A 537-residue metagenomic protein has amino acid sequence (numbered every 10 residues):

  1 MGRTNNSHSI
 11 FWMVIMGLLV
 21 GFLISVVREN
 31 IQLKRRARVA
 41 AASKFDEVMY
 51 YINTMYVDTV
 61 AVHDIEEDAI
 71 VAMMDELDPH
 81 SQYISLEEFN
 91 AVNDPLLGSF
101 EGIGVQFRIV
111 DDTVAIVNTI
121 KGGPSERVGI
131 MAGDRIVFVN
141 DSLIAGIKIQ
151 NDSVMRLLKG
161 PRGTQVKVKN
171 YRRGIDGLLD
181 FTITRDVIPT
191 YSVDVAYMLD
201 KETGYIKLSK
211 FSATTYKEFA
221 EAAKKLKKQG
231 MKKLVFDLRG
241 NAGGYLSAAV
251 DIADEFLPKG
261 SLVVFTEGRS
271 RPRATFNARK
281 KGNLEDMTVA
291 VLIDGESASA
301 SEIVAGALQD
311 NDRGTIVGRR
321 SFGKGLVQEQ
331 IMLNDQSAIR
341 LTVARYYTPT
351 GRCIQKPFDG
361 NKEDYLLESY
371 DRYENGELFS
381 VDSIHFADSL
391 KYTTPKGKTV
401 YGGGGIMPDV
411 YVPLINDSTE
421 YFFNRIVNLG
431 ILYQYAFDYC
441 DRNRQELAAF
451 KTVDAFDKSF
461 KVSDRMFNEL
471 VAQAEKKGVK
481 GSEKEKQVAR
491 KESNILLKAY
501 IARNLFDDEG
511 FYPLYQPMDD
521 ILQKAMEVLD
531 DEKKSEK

Functional and structural regions predicted by a protein language model:
M1-S9: N-terminal positive-inside, membrane-proximal cytosolic segments immediately preceding the first
G2-R3, N30-A41, F45, M49 (+7 more regions): Cleft-lining beta-strand/loop regions that shape enzyme active-site pockets
F11-V26: Hydrophobic membrane-insertion alpha-helices, especially the h-region of bacterial N-terminal signal peptides
T54-V117, G163-V195, Y515-M526, K534-K537: Extended, small/polar residue-biased N-terminal targeting/export presequences and adjacent propeptide/linker tracts
I136-V137, V166, I354, V400: Generic structural signal for buried aliphatic residues
V139-N140, Y171, P357, G403: Residue-level recognition of conserved beta-strand edge/terminus positions
A300, D312, R319, G323-L390: Polar, glycine-rich mid-to-C-terminal structural blocks that act as macromolecule-binding/assembly scaffolds
C353-I354, F358-K537: Conserved functional hotspot residues or short segments at active or partner-binding sites across diverse domains
